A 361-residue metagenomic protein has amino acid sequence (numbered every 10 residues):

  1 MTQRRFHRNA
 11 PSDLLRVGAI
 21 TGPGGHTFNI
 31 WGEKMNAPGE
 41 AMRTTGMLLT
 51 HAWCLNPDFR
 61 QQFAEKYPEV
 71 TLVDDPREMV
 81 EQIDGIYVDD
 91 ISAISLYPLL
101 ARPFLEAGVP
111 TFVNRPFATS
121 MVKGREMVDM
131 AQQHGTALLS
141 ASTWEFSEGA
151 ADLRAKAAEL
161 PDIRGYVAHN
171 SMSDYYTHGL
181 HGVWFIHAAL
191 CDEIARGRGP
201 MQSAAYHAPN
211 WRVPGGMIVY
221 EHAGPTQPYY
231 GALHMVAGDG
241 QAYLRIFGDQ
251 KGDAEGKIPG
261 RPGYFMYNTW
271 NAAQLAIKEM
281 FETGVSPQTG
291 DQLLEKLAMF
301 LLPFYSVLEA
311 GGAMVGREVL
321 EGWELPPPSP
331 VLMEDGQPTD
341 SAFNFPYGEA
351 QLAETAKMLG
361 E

Functional and structural regions predicted by a protein language model:
M1-K66, K278: N-terminal Rossmann-like dinucleotide-binding module
M1-P11, Q62-K66, E78, Q82 (+2 more regions): C-terminal helix-rich "cap/oligomerization" subdomain common to oxidoreductases
T50, I163-D239, D291-A298, W323: Rossmann-like dinucleotide-binding domain that binds NAD(P)(H)
E65-V128: Beta-loop-alpha module in the N-terminal Rossmann-like domain of NAD(P)-dependent dehydrogenases, especially those
D74, V113, S142, A205-A208: Short loop/edge segments at beta-strand edges and connector loops that shape dinucleotide/nucleotide cofactor-binding
G108, G135, A310-G311: Glycine-centered short loops/turns at secondary-structure junctions
F117-G179, Q351-E361: A contiguous active-site-proximal alpha/beta segment in oxidoreductase catalytic domains
R212-I277: C-terminal substrate-binding/catalytic lobe of Rossmann-fold NAD(P)-dependent oxidoreductases
